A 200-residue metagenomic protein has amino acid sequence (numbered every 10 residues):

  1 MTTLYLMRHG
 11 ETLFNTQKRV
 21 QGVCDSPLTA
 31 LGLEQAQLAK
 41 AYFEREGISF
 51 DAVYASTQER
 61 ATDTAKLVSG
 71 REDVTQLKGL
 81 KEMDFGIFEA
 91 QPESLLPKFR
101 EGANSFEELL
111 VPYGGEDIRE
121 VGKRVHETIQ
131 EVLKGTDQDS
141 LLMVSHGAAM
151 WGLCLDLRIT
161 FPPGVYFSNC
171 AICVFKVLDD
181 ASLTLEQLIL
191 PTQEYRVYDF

Functional and structural regions predicted by a protein language model:
T2, Q76, M83-S94, D137-D139 (+1 more regions): Acidic, low-complexity terminal tails and accessory targeting/binding regions of phosphate-metabolizing enzymes
L4, D139-G147: Generic beta-sheet signal
L4-T62, Y113-H126: Loop-to-helix element that buttresses phosphate recognition and phosphoryl-transfer chemistry
L38-R100: Phosphate-coordination/substrate-recognition cap region in phosphate-metabolizing enzymes
E46-S49, V132-D139: Glycine-rich phosphate-binding loop signature in dinucleotide/nucleotide-binding domains
L67, G152-D156: Active-site signature of alpha/beta-hydrolase-fold catalytic machinery across serine- and Asp/Cys-nucleophile hydrolases
R100-E120: Short glycine/proline- and acidic residue-enriched helix-loop micro-motifs that form flexible lids or anion-recognition
G147-W151, A171: GST superfamily/GST-like fold recognition
